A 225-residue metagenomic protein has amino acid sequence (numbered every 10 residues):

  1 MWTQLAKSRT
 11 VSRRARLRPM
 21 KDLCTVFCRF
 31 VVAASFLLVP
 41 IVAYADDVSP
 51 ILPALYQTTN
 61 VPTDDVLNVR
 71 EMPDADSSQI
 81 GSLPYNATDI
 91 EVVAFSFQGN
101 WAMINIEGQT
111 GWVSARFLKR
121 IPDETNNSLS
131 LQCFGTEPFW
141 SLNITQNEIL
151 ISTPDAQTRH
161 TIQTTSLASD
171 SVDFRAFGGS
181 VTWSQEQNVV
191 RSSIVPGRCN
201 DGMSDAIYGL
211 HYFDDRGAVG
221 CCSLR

Functional and structural regions predicted by a protein language model:
S8, S12-V31: Bacterial N-terminal signal peptides that target proteins for export
A45-E71, G81-Y85, V93-S96, D123-L131 (+2 more regions): SH3-family beta-barrel domains
S82-R116, G202, I207-G209: SH3/SH3-like beta-barrel superfamily modules
Q109-N147: Surface-exposed beta-loop interaction hotspot
C133-R191: Central antiparallel beta-sheet cores of small beta-barrel/beta-sandwich binding domains
D214-R225: Edge beta-strand at a domain terminus
